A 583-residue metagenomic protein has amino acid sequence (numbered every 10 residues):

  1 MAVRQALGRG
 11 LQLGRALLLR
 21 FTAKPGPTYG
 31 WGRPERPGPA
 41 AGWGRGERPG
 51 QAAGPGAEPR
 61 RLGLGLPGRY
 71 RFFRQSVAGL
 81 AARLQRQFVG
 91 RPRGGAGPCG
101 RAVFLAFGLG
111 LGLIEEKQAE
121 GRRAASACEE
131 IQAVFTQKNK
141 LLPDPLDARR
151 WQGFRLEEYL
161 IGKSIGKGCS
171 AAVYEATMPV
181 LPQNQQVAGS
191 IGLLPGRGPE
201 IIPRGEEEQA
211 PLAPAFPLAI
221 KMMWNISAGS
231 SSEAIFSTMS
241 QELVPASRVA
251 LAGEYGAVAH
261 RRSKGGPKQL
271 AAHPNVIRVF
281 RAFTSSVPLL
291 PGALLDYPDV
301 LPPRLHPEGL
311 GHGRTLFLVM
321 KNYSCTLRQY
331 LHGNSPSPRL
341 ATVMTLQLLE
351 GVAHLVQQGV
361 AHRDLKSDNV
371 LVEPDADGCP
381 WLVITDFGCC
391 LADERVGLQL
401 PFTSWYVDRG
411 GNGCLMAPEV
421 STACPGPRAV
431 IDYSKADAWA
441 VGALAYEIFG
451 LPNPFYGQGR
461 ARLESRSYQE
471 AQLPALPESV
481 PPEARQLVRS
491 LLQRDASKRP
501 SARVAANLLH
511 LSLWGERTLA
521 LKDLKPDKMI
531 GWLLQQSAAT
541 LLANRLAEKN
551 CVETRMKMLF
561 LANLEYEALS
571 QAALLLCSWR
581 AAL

Functional and structural regions predicted by a protein language model:
M1-R262, E516-L583: Non-catalytic localization/regulatory regions flanking kinase domains
L243, V420-S479: Conserved C-lobe activation region of Hanks-type protein kinase-like domains
A271, R278-N334: Conserved structural core of kinase catalytic domains
V356-P374: Catalytic-loop of the protein kinase fold
D368-C414, G426: Activation segment/activation loop of eukaryotic-type protein kinase catalytic domains
S479-Q493: Conserved C-terminal C-lobe helix
Q493-L519: Terminal C-lobe "cap" of eukaryotic-type protein kinase domains
